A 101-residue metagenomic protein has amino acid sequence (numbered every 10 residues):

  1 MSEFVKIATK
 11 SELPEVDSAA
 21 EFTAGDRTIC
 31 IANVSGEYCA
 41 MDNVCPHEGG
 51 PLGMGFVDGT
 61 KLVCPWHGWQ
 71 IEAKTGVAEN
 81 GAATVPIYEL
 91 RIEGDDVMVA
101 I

Functional and structural regions predicted by a protein language model:
M1-G59, A73, P86-I101: N-terminal pre-ligand scaffold of iron-sulfur
C45, C64-H67: Short cysteine clusters
Q70: Short helix-to-coil "ATP-lid" hinge immediately C-terminal to the conserved N-box Asn in the Bergerat
